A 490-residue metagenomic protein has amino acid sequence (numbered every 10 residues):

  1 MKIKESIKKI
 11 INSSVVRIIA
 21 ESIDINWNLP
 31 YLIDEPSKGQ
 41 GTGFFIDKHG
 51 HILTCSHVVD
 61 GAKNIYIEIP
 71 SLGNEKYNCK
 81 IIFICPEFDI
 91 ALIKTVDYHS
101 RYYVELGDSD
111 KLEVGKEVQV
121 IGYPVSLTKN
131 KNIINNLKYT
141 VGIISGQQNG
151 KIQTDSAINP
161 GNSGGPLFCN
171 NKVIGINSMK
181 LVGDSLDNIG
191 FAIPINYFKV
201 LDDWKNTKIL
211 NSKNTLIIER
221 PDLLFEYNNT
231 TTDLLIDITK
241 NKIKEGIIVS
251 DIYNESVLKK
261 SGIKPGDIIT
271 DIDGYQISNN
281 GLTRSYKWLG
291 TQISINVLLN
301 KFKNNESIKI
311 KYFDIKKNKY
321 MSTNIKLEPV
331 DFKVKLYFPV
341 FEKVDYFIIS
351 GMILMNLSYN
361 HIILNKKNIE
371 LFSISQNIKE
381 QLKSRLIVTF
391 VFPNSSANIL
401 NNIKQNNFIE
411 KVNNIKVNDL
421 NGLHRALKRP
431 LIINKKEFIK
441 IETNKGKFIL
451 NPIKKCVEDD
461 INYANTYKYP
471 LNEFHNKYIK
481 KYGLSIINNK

Functional and structural regions predicted by a protein language model:
M1-K8, V125, I176-K240, L282 (+5 more regions): C-terminal cap/linker of serine protease catalytic domains
M1-T42, H51-C55, N64, F88-I90 (+3 more regions): N-terminal activation segment of mature serine protease catalytic domains
I3, I7, V58-D60, F83 (+6 more regions): Flexible, gly/ser-rich surface segments that form the specificity/activation loops bordering the active-site cleft
S14-I19, H51-S56, K111-S126, I152-T154 (+5 more regions): Active-site-proximal beta-strands of protease catalytic cores
F44-F45, S156-N177, K259, N398-I399 (+1 more regions): Catalytic nucleophile loop of clan PA
D47-I90, T95-S100, L112-E113, V118-Y123 (+2 more regions): Catalytic-histidine neighborhood of serine endopeptidases, predominantly the chymotrypsin-like S1/PA family
Y102, V114, N280-G281, W288-L289 (+3 more regions): C-terminal, low-ordered peptide segments at domain boundaries
D271-K309, K411-N444: PDZ domains, with a preference for the canonical peptide-binding region formed by the helix
